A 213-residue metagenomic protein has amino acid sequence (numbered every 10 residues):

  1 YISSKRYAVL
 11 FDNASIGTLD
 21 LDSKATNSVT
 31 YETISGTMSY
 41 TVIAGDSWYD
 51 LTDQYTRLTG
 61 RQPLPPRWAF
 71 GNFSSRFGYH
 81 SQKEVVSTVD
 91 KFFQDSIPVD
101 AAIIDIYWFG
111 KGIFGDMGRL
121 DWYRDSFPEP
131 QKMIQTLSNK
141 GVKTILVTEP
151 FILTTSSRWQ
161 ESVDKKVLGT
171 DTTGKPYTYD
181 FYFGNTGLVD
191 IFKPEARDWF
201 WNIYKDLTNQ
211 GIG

Functional and structural regions predicted by a protein language model:
Y1-D100, I134-T136: Carbohydrate-recognition beta-sandwich/jelly-roll modules in extracellular/periplasmic carbohydrate-active proteins
P63, R67-G213: Aromatic-lined carbohydrate-binding/catalytic grooves of carbohydrate-active enzymes
